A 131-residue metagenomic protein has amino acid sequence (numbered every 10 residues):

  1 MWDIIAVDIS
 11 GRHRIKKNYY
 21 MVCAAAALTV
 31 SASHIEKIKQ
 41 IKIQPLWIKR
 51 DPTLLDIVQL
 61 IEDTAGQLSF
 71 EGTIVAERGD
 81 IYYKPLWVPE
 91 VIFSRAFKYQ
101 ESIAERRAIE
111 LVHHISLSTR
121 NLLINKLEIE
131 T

Functional and structural regions predicted by a protein language model:
M1-T131: Phosphate-ester processing/binding pockets and catalytic centers
